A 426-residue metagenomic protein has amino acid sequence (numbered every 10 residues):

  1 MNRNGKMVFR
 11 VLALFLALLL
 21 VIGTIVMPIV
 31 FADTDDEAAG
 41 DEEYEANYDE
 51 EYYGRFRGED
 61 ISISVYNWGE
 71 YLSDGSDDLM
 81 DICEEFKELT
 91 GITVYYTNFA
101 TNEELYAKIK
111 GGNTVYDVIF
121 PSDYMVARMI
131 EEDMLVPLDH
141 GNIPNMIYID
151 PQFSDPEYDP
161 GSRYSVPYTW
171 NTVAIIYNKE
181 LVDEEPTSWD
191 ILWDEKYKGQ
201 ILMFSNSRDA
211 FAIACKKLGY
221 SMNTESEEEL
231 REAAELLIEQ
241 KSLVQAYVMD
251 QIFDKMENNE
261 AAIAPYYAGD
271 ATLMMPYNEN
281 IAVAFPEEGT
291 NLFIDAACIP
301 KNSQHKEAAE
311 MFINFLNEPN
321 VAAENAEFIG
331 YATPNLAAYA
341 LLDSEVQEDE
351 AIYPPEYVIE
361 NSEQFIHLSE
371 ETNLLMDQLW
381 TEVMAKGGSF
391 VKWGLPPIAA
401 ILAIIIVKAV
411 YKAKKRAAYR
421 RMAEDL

Functional and structural regions predicted by a protein language model:
I22-D41, A413: Sec-dependent signal peptide cleavage junction
E43-R128: Early extracytoplasmic/lumenal segment of secretory-pathway proteins
S64-L79, A100, T114-E260: Extracytoplasmic ligand-binding site segments that recognize negatively charged/polar headgroups
M125-R128, N258, I263-N280: A ligand-binding cleft/hinge motif common to bilobed small-molecule-binding domains
I130-P137, F153-R163, L273-F285, S344-E350: Ligand-binding "clamshell"
L230-E239, Y277-K301: Periplasmic-binding protein-like
P300-N361: Mature extracytoplasmic/periplasmic domains
Y357-L426: Conserved C-terminal helix/tail region of periplasmic/extracytoplasmic solute-binding proteins
